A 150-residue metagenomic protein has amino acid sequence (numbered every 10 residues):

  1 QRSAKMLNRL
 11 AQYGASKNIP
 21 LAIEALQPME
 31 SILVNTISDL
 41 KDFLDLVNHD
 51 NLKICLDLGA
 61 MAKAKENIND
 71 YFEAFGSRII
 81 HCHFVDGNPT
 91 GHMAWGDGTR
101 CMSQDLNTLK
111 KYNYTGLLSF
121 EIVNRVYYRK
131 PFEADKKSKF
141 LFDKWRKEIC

Functional and structural regions predicted by a protein language model:
Q1, C55-L56: Short hydrophobic beta-strand that contains or immediately precedes a catalytic carboxylate
Q1, L26-I32, G91-M93: Surface-exposed cleft-lining segments at the edges of enzyme active sites
R2-K17: An active-site-proximal structural segment forming one wall of the substrate-binding cleft that immediately precedes
M6, P20-P28: Conserved anion-binding
G14-L21, K147-C150: Surface-exposed helix-capping loop/turn segments at secondary-structure junctions
K17-I23, D50-I54: Short, structured loop/turn "capping" segments at alpha-beta junctions
E24-L26, G59, V123: Short loop/turn motifs enriched for small/polar and acidic residues
V34-C55, A62-C150: Histidine-acidic metal/acid-base catalytic patches
